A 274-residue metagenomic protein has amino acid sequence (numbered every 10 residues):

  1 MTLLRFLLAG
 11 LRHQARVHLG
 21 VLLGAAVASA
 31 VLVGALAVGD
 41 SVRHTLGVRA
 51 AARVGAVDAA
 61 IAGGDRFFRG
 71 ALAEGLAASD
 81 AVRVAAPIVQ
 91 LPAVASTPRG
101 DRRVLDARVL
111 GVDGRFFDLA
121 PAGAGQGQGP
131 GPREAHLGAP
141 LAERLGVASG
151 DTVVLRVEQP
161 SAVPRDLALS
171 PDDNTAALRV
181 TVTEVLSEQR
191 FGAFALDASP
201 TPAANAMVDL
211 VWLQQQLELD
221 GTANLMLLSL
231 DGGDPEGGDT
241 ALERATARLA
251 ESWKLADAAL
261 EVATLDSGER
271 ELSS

Functional and structural regions predicted by a protein language model:
M1-S274: Alpha-helical transmembrane segments of bacterial inner-membrane membrane proteins
